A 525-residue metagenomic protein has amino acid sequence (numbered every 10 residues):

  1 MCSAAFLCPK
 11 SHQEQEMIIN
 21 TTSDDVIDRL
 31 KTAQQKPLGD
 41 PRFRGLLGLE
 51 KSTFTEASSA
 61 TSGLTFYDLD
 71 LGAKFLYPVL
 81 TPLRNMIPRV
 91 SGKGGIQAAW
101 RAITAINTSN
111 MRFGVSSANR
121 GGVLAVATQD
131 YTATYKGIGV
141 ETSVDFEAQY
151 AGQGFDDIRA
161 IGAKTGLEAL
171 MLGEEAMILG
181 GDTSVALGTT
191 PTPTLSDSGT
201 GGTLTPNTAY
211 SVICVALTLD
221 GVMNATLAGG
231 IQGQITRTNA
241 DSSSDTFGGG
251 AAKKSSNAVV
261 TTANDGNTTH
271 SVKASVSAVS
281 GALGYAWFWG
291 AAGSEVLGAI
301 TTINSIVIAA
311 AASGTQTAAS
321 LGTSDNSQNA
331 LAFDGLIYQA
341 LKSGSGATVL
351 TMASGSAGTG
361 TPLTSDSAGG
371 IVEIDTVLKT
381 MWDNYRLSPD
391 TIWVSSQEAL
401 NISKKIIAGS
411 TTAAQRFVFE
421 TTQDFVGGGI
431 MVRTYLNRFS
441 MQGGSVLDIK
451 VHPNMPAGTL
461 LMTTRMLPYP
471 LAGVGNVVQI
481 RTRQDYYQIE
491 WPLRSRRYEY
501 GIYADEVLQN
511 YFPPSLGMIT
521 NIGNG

Functional and structural regions predicted by a protein language model:
E16-D68, K74, Q149-Y150, D157 (+2 more regions): Sequence/fold signature of self-assembling virion shell proteins
F54-E141: Assembly/oligomerization interface modules of large self-assembling protein complexes
A73, Y77-I87, A98-W100, K164 (+5 more regions): Hydrophobic alpha-helical segments involved in membrane association or supramolecular assembly
Y135-G137, I161-K164, A282-A286: Elongated alpha-helical scaffolds
R159-G162, L170: Stable alpha-helical elements in mature extracytoplasmic
L167-E175: Sec-exported extracytoplasmic/periplasmic mature domains
G180-T348: Disordered, low-complexity "stalk" and linker segments at domain junctions of extracellular and cell-surface proteins
